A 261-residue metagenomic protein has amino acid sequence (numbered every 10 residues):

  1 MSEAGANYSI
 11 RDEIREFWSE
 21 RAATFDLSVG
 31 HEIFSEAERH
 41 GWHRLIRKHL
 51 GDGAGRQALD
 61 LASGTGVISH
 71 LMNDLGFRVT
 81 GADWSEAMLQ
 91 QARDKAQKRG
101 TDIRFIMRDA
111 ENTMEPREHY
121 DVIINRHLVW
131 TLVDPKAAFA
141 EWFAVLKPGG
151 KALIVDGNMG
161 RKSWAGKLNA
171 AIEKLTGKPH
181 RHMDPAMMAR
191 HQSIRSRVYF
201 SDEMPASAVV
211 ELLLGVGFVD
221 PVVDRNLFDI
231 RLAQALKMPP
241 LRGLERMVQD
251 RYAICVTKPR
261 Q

Functional and structural regions predicted by a protein language model:
S2-G53, L227-D229: Conserved class I S-adenosyl-L-methionine
Q57-L61, T65-N112: Class I SAM-dependent methyltransferase SAM/SAH-binding core
E111-I123: A short acidic, Gly/Pro-enriched loop at the edge of an enzyme's catalytic core that lines a small-molecule cofactor
V122-P135: A short SAM/SAH-binding and catalytic strip from SAM-dependent methyltransferases
K136-P148: A short glycine-rich, Lys/Arg-flanked "PGG" loop and its adjoining helix->strand segment in the class I
K151-M183: Conserved class I S-adenosyl-L-methionine
F200-G217: Short alpha-helix
V216-F218, L236-Q261: Core SAM-dependent methyltransferase catalytic element
